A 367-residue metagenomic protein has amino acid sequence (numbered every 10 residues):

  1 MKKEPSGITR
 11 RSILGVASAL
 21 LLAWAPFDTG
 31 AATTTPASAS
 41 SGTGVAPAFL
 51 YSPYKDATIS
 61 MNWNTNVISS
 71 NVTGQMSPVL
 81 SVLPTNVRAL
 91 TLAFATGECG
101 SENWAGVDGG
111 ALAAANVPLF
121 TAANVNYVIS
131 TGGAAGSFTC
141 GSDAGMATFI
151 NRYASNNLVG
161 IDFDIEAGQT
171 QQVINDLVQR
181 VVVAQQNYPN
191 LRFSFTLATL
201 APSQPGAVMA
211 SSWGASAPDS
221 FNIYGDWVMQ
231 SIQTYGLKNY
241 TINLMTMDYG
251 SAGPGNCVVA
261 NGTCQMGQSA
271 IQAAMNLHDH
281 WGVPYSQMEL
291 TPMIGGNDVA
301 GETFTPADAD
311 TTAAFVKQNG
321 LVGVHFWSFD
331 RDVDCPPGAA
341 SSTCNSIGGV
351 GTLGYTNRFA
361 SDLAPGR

Functional and structural regions predicted by a protein language model:
K2-A32: Secretory targeting and sorting signals
T33-S40: Low-complexity, acidic Ser/Thr/Pro-rich repeat tracts that form intrinsically disordered stalk/linker regions of very
T43-S155, A309-G323, F329-L363: N-terminal carbohydrate-binding/catalytic regions of secreted carbohydrate-active enzymes
G44-Y51, N124-Y127, P189-S194, V283-L290: Short beta-strand/loop segments at the ligand-binding rim of alpha/beta enzyme cores
D56-M61, F94-C99, Y127, G132-F138 (+6 more regions): Solvent-exposed loop/turn segments at secondary-structure junctions within structured extracellular/periplasmic domains
L90, I161, I242: Receiver (REC) domain switch-region micro-motif
A93, E98-G100, W104-V107, L191 (+1 more regions): Substrate-binding and catalytic surfaces of secreted/luminal carbohydrate-active proteins
S101-M209, G214-T234, K238: Substrate-binding cleft of extracellular glycoside hydrolase catalytic domains
